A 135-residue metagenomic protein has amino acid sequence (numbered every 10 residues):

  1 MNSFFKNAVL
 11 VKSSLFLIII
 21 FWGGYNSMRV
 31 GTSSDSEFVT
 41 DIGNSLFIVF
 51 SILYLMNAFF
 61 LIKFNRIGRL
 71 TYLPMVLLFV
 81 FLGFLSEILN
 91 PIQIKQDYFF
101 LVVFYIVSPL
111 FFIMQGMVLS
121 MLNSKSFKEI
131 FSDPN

Functional and structural regions predicted by a protein language model:
M1-N135: Topology signature of small-to-medium multi-pass alpha-helical membrane proteins
